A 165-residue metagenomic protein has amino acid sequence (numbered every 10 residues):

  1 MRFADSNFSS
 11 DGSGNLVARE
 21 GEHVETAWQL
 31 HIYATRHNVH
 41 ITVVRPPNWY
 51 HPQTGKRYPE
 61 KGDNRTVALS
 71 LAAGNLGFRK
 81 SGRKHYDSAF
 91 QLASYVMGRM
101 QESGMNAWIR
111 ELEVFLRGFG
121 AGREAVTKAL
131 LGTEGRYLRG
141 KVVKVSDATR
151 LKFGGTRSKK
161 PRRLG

Functional and structural regions predicted by a protein language model:
M1-G165: Ribosome-associated RNA-binding proteins
